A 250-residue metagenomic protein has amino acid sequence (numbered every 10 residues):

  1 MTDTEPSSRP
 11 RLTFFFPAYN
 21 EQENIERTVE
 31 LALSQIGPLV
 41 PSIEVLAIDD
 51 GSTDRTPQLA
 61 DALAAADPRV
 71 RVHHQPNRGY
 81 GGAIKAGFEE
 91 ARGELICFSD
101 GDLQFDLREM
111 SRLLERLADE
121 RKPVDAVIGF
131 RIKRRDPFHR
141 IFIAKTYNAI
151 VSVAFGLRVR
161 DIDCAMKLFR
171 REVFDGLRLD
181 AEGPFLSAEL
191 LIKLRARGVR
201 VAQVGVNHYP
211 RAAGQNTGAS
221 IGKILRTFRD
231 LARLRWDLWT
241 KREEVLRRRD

Functional and structural regions predicted by a protein language model:
R11-T13, E44, E189: Cell-envelope/extracellular polymer assembly enzymes that use nucleotide-activated donors
E21-I36: Short, well-formed alpha-helical segments that are part of the catalytic scaffolds of diverse glycosyltransferases
E21-N24, S52, Y80, D106: Donor nucleotide-sugar binding loop of glycosyltransferases
S42-L46, P57-E90: Conserved donor nucleotide-binding strand/loop of the catalytic core
D49-P57, L103: A conserved acidic beta->alpha catalytic loop
Q75-E90, L95, L107-P184, R211-F228 (+1 more regions): Acceptor/aglycone-binding surface of glycosyltransferases and processive sugar-polymer synthases
R158, L179-E182, L191-Y209: Catalytic donor-sugar/metal-binding loop of nucleotide-sugar-dependent glycosyltransferases
